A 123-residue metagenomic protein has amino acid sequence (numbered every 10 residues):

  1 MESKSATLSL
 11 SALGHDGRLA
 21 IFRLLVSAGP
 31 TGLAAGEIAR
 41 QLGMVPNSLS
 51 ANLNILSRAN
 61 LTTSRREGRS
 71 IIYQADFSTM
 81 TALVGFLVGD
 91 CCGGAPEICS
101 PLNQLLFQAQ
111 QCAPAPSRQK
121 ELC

Functional and structural regions predicted by a protein language model:
M1-S5, V26-S27, F77-C123: Amphipathic alpha-helical dimerization/coiled-coil segments that flank or bridge DNA-binding/regulatory modules
K4-V45, E67, I71-T79: N-terminal helix-turn-helix DNA-binding core of bacterial DNA-binding proteins
G17, A59-N60: Glycine-centered, phosphate/nucleic-acid-interacting loop/turn motifs that mediate DNA/RNA or nucleotide
R40, S57-R58: Alpha-helical residues within the helix-turn-helix
N52: Residues within the DNA-recognition helix of helix-turn-helix
N60-T62, G68-R69, G85-F86: Short, Lys/Arg-enriched C-terminal cap helix and immediately downstream tail that follows
